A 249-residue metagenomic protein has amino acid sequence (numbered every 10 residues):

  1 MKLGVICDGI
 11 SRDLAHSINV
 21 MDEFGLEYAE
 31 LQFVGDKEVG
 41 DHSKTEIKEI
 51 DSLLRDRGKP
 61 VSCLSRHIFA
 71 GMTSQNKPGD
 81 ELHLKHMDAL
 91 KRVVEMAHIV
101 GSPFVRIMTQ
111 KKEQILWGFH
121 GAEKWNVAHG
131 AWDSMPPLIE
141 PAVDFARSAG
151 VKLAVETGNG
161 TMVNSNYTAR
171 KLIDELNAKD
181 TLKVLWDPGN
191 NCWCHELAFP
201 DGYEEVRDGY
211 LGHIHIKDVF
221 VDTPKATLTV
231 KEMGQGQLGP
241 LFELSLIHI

Functional and structural regions predicted by a protein language model:
M1-R12: Boundary/entry segment of secreted carbohydrate-active catalytic domains
G9-S11, F33-G35, H67-A70, T109-E113 (+3 more regions): Active-site-proximal loop/turn and secondary-structure-junction residues that shape catalytic pockets, frequently
R12-H16, R55-D56, T73-V184: Active-site acidic/histidine proton-transfer and metal-coordination neighborhood in alpha/beta enzyme cores
H16-V34, G101: Catalytic domains of carbohydrate-active enzymes, especially glycoside hydrolases
Y28-A29, L64, W132, P136-Q237: Acidic/histidine-rich catalytic cores of soluble enzymes
Q32-D51, K112: Glycine-rich, proline-tolerant flexible connector loops at the mouths of alpha/beta enzymes
I247-I249: Conserved small/polar residues in nucleotide/adenosyl-binding loops
